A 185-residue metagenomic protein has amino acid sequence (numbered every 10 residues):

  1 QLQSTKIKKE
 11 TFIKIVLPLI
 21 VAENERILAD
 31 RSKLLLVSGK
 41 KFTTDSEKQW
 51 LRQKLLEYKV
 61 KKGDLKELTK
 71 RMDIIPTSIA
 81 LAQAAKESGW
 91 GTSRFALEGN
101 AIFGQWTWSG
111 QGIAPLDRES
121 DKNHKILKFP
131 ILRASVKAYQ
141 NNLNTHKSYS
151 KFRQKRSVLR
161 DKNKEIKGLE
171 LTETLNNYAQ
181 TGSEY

Functional and structural regions predicted by a protein language model:
Q1-A82, K86-Y185: Catalytic cores of secreted/periplasmic lytic hydrolases that degrade extracellular macromolecules
